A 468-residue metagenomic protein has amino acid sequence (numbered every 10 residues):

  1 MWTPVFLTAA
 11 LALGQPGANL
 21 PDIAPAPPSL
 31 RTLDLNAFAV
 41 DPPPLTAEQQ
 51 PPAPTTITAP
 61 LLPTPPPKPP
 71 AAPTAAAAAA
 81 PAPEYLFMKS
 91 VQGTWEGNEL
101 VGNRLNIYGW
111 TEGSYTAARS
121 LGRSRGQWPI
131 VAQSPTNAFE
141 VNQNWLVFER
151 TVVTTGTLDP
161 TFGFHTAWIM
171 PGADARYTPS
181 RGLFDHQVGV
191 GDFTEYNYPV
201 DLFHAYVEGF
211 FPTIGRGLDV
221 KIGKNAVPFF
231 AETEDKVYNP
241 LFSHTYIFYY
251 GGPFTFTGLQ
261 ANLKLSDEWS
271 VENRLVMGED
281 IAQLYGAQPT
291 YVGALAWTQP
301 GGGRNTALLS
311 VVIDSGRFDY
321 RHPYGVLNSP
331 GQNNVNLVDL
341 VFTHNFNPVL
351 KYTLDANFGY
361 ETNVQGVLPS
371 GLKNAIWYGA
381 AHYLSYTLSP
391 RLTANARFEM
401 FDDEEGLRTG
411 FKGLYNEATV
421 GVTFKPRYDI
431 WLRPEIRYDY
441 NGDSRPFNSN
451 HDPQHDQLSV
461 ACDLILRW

Functional and structural regions predicted by a protein language model:
W2-G126, I130: N-terminal periplasmic/intermembrane-space "pro-region" immediately following the signal or transit peptide
V91-I107, S120, V152-F162, P212-L218 (+5 more regions): Short loop/turn motifs that connect adjacent beta-strands in outer-membrane beta-barrel proteins
N103, N137-N144, Y198-F203, P253-T257 (+5 more regions): Residues that define the transmembrane beta-barrel architecture of outer-membrane proteins
N106, V131-G172: Glycine- and aromatic-enriched membrane insertion/assembly motifs of diderm outer-membrane and organelle channel
G109, V141, L146-R150, H204-G209 (+8 more regions): Residues on the lipid-exposed face of transmembrane beta-strands in outer-membrane beta-barrel proteins
G109-A117, F164-M170, V220-K224, N273-M277 (+5 more regions): Transmembrane beta-barrel strands of outer-membrane/channel proteins
R123-T136, A175-W297, T306-I313, H322-L327: Surface-exposed coil loops of outer-membrane beta-barrel proteins
Q133, Y177, V190-F193, T233 (+1 more regions): Outer-membrane beta-barrel pore domains
